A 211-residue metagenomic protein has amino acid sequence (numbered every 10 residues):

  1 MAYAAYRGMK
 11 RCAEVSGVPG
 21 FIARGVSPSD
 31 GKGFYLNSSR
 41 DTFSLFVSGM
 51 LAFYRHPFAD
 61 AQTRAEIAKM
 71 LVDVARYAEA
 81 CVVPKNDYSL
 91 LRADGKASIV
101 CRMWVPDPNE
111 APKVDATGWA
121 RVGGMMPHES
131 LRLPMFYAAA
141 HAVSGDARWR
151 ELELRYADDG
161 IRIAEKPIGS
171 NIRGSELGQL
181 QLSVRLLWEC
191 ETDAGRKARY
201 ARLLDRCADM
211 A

Functional and structural regions predicted by a protein language model:
M1, L45-T63, R132-D146, L180-R196: Well-ordered alpha-helical scaffold segments within catalytic/enzyme domains
M1-C12, F58-C81, G145-A164, G195-A211: Extended, well-ordered alpha-helical scaffold segments
M1-V122: Extended ligand-binding groove/face enriched in aromatic
V15-G20, K166-S170, A211: Boundary/linker segments of alpha-helical solenoid repeat arrays
G33-F43, A61, A65, G123-P127 (+4 more regions): Alpha-solenoid helical-repeat scaffolds
V122-L180: Beta-propeller domains
S170, G174-A211: Extended, charged low-complexity segments that frequently continue into or abut oligomerization scaffolds
